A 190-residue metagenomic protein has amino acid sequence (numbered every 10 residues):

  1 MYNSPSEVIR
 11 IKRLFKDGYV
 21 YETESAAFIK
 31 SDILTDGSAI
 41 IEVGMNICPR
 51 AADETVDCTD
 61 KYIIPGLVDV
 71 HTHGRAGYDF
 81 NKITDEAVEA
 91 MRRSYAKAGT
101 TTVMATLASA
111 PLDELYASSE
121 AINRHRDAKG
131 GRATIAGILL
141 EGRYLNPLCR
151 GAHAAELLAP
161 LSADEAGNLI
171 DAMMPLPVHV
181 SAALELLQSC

Functional and structural regions predicted by a protein language model:
Y2-L14, Y19-I64: Histidine-rich, glycine-flanked metal-binding segment
K61-I83: Di-metal (Zn2+ and/or Mg2+/Mn2+) metal-binding site signature of metallo-dependent hydrolases with the MBL/beta-CASP
H73, E89-S118, A133-N146, M173-L187: Divalent metal-dependent hydrolysis catalytic cores, especially in the metallo-beta-lactamase
F80, D113-N123, G151: Metal-dependent catalytic neighborhoods of phosphoester/phosphodiester hydrolases
T84-A87, S118-A121, S162-A163: Charged helix-capping and loop-helix junction motifs
R124-D127, A159-C190: Histidine/acidic residue-rich metal-binding segments in metalloenzymes
D127-A133: Short helix-capping segments at alpha-helix termini
L148-L158: Glycine-rich phosphate-binding loop of ATP-grasp-fold ATP-dependent ligases
